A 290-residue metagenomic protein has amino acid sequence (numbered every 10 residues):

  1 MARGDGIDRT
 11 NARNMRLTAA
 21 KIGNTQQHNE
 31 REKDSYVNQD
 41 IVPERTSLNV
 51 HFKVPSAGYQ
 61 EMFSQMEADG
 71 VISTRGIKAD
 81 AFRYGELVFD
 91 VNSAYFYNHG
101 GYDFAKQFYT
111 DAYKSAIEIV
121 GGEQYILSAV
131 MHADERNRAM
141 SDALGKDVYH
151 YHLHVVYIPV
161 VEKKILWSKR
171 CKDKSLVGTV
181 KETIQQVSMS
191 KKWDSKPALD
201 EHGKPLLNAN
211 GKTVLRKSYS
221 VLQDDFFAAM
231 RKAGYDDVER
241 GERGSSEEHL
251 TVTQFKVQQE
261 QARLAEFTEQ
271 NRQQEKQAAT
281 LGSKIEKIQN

Functional and structural regions predicted by a protein language model:
M1-N290: N-terminal nicking endonuclease/strand-transfer module with a His-rich metal-binding environment and a catalytic Tyr
